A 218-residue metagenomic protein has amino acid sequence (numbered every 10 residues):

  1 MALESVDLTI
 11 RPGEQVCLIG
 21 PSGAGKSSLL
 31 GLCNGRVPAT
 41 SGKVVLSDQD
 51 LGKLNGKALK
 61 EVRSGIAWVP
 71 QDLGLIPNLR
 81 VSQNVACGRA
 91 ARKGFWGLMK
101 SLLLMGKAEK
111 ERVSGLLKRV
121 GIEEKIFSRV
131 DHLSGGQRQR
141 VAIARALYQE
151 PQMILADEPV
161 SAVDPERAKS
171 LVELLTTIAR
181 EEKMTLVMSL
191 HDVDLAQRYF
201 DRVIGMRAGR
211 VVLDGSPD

Functional and structural regions predicted by a protein language model:
N34: Helix-to-loop junction immediately C-terminal to a conserved catalytic motif
G42-D50, V62: Conserved ABC transporter NBD signature motif
D50, W96-E124: Conserved ABC ATPase "signature" region
R129-L133, Q137: Conserved ABC ATPase signature
E150: Conserved catalytic motifs of ABC-family nucleotide-binding domains
I154-D157: Catalytic Walker B motif of ABC-type/P-loop ATPase nucleotide-binding domains
L190-H191: H-loop/switch region of ABC-family ATPase nucleotide-binding domains
